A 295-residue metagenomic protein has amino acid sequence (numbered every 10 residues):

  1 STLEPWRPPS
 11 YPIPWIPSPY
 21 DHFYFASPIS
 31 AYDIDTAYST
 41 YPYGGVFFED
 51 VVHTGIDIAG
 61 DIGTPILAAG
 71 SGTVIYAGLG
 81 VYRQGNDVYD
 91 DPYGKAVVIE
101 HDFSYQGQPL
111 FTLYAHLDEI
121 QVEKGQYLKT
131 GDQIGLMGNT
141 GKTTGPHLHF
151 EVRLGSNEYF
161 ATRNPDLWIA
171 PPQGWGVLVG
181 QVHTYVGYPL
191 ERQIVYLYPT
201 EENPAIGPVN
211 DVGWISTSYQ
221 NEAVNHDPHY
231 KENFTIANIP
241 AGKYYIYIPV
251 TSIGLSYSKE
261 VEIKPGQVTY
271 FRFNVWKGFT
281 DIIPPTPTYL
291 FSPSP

Functional and structural regions predicted by a protein language model:
S1-A96, D102-S104, T130, N139 (+7 more regions): Surface-exposed, glycine-biased beta-strand/turn segments
G60, T64, G141-T144, H149 (+1 more regions): Beta-strand-rich domain onsets/edges
D61-G63, L67-A68, Y105-G131: Short histidine-centered loop motifs in beta-beta connectors
T73, L113-H116, Q181, T235: Residues located in well-ordered beta-strands
L113-L117, G145-R153: Histidine-centered catalytic micro-motifs
Q121-V122, Q133, N139-P146: Short glycine/proline-centered loop/turn elements that form peptide/ligand docking sites
F160-L167, E260-P295: Extracellular beta-sheet/turn segments enriched in Thr/Pro/Gly and aliphatic residues
S216-N238: Short, surface-exposed beta-strand/beta-hairpin micro-motifs centered on an aromatic residue
